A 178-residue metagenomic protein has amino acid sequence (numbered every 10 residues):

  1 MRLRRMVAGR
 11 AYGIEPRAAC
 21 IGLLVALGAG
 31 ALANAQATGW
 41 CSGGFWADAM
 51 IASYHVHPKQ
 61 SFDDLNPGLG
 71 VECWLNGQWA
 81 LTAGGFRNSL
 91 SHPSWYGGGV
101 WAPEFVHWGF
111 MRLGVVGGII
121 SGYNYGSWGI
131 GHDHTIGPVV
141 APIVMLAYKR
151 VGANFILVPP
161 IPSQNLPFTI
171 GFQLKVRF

Functional and structural regions predicted by a protein language model:
M1-C41: Cleavable N-terminal export/targeting peptides
N34-G77, G84-R87, W101: Short glycine/proline- and aromatic-enriched beta-strand/turn motifs that initiate or cap beta-hairpins
D48-A52, T82-F86, G114-G118, N154-V158: Transmembrane beta-strands of outer-membrane beta-barrel proteins
I51-S53, L166-F178: Outer-membrane beta-barrel "beta-signal"
D63-L69, G77, S91-G97, T135-V140 (+2 more regions): Residues that define the transmembrane beta-barrel architecture of outer-membrane proteins
C73, W101-F105, L146-Y148, L157-P159 (+1 more regions): Residue-level signature of outer-membrane beta-barrel architecture
G77-L81, H107-M111, V144-F155: Repeated loop/turn-to-beta-strand initiation elements of outer-membrane beta-barrel proteins
G114-V139, I143-M145: Outer membrane beta-barrel transmembrane domains
